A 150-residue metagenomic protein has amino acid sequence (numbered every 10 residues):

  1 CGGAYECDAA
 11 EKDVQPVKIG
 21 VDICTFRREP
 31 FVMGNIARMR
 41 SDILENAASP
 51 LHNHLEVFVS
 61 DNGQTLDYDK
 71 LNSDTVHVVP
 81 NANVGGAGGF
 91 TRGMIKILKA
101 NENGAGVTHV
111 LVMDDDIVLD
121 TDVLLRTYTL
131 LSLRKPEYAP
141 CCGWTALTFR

Functional and structural regions predicted by a protein language model:
C1-A37, S49-P50: N-proximal low-complexity "stem/linker" segments adjacent to membrane-targeting elements
V17-I19, N53-V57, V107-V110, Y138-C141: Residue-level recognition of the N-termini of beta-strands and the immediately preceding loop/turn
N35-M39, R92-G93, R126-L130: Alpha-helical scaffold elements adjacent to nucleotide-binding pockets in ATP/GTP-utilizing enzyme cores
M39-V79: Acidic donor-binding segment of Leloir-type glycosyltransferases
S41-H52, L98-A105, R134-K135: Alpha-helix termini
N81-E102: Glycine-rich, basic loop-to-helix element that forms the pyrophosphate-binding segment of sugar-nucleotide handling
G104-V118: Short beta-strand-to-loop acidic/aromatic patch adjacent to the donor-nucleotide binding site
T121-R150: Conserved donor NDP-sugar-binding/catalytic core segment of glycosyltransferases
